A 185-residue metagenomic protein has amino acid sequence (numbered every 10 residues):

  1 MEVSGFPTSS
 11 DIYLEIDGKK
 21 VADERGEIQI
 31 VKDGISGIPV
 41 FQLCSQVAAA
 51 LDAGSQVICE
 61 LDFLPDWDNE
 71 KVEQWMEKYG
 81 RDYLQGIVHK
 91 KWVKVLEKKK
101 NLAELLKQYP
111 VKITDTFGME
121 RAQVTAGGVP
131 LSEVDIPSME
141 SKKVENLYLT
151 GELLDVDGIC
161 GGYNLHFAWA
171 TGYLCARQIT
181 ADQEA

Functional and structural regions predicted by a protein language model:
E2, D11-T150, I159-G161, H166 (+1 more regions): Residue-level recognition of phosphate/Mg2+-coordinating polar/acidic sites in nucleotide-handling active sites
L154-V156: A short, flexible beta-alpha/helix-coil linker loop
